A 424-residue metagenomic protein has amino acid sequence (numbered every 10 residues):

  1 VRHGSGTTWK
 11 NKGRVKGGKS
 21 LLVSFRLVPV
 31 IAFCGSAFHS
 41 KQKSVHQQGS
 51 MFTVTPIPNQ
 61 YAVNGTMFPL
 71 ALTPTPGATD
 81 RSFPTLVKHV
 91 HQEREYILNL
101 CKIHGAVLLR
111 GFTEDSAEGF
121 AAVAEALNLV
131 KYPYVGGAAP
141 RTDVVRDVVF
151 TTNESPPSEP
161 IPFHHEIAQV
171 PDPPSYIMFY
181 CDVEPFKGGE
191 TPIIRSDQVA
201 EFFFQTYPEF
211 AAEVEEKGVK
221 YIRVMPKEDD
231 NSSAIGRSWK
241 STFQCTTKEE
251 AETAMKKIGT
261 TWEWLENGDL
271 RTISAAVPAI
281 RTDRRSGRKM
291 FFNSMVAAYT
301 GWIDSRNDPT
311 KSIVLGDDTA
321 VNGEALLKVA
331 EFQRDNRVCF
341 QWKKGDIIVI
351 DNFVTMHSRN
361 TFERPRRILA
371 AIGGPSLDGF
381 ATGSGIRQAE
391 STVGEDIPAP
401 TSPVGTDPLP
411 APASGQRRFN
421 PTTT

Functional and structural regions predicted by a protein language model:
R2, R14, R26, R417-R418: Basic polycationic patches enriched in arginine
S5, G17-K19, R26, E395 (+1 more regions): Intrinsic, low-complexity polybasic segments
S24-F25, A32, A37: N-terminal chloroplast transit peptides
V45-K88, E95-Y96, K102, P157-F163 (+3 more regions): Active-site environment of non-heme Fe oxygenases that use a 2-His-1-carboxylate facial triad
E114-L129: Glycine-rich loop at the start of a catalytic domain that most often binds anionic cofactors/ligands
Y132-P160, H165: A gly/proline- and charged-residue-enriched helix-loop-helix capping module
